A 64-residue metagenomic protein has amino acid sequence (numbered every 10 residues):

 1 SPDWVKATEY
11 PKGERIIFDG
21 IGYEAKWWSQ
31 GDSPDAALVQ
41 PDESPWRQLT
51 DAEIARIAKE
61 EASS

Functional and structural regions predicted by a protein language model:
S1-S64: Tryptophan-rich substrate-binding surfaces of secreted polymer-degrading and adhesive proteins
